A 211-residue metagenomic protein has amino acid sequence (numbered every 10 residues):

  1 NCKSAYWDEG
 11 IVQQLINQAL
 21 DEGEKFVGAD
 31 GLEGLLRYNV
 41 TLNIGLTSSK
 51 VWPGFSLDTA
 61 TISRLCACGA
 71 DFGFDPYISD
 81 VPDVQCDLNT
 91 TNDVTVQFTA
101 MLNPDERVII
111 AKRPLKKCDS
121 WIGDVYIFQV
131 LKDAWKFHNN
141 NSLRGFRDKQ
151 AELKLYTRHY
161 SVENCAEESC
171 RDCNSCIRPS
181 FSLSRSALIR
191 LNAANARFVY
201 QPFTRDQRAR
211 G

Functional and structural regions predicted by a protein language model:
N1-A194, Q201, Q207-G211: Acidic (Asp/Glu-rich) sequence patches and key acidic residues that form negatively charged surfaces used
